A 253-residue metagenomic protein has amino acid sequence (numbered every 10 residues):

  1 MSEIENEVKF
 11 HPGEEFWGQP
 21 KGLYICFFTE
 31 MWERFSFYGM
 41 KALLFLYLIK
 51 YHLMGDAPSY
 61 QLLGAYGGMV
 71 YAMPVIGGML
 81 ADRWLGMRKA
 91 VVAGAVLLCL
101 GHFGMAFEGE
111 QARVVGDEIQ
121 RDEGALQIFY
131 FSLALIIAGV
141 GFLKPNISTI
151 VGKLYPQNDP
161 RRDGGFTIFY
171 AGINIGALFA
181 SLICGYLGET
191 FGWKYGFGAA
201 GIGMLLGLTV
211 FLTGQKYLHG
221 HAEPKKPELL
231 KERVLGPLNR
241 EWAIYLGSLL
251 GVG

Functional and structural regions predicted by a protein language model:
M1-K21, Q157, G185-G253: Intracellular loop-helix junctions on the cytosolic face of multi-pass helical membrane proteins
M1-R34, Y38, R113-Q127: Cytosolic juxtamembrane N-terminal segment immediately preceding the first transmembrane helix of multi-pass
K41-A42, V75-M79, F107, I175-T190: A gly/Pro-rich, aromatic-decorated transmembrane alpha-helix motif that marks the paired, flexible gating helices
A42-L62: Short amphipathic helix-loop junctions that connect adjacent transmembrane helices in Major Facilitator Superfamily/SLC
G64-R83, C99, K144, L178-A180: Central cavity-lining transmembrane alpha-helices of secondary-active solute carriers, predominantly the Major
A90-V91, F129: Primarily marks hydrophobic transmembrane alpha-helices of the MFS/SLC 12-helix fold
V92-G124: C-terminal ends and interior cores of transmembrane alpha-helices in multi-pass membrane transporters/permeases
F142-P156: Intracellular juxtamembrane helix-capping segments at the cytosolic ends of symmetry-related transmembrane helices
